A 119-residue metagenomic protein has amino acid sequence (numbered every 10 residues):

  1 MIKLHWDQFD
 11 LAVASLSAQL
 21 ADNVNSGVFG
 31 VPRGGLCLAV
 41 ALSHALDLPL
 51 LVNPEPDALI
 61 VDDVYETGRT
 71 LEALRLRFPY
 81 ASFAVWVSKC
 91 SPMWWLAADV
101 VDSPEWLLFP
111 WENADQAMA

Functional and structural regions predicted by a protein language model:
M1-A119: PRPP-associated nucleotide enzymes
